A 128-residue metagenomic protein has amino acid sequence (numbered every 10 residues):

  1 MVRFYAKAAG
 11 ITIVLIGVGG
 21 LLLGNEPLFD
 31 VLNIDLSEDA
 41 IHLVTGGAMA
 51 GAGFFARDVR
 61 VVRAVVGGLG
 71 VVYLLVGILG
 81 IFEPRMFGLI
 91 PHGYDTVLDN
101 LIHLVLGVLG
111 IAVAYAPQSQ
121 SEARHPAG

Functional and structural regions predicted by a protein language model:
M1-G128: Membrane-interface extramembranous regions
